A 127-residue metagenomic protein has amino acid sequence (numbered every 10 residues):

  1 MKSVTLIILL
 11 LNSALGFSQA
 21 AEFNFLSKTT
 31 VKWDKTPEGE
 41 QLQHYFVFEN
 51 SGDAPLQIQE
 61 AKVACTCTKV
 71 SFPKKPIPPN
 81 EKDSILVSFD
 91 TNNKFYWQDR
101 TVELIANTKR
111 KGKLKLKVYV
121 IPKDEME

Functional and structural regions predicted by a protein language model:
V4-A14: Sec-dependent N-terminal signal peptides
Q19-Y45, V120-E127: Beta-sheet-dominated interaction scaffolds and their linkers
E38-Y45, N92-T101: Short, solvent-exposed loop/turn segments enriched in Ser/Thr/Gly
F48-G52: Asparagine-centered strand-capping/turn motif at beta-strand->loop junctions
D53-S84: Surface-exposed binding patches on compact interaction domains or structured appendages
I85-N93: Short, hydrophobic beta-strand segments
F95-D124: Terminal connector regions
